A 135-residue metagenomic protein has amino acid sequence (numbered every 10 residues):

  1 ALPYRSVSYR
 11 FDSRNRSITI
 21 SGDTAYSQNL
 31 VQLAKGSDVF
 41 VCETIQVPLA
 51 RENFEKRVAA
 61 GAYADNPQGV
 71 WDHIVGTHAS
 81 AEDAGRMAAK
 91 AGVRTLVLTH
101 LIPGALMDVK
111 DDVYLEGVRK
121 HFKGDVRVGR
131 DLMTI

Functional and structural regions predicted by a protein language model:
A1-K35, M133-I135: Core dinuclear metal-dependent hydrolase active-site scaffold
V31-V39, T44-I135: Binuclear metal-ion centers of metallo-dependent hydrolases, dominated by the metallo-beta-lactamase
